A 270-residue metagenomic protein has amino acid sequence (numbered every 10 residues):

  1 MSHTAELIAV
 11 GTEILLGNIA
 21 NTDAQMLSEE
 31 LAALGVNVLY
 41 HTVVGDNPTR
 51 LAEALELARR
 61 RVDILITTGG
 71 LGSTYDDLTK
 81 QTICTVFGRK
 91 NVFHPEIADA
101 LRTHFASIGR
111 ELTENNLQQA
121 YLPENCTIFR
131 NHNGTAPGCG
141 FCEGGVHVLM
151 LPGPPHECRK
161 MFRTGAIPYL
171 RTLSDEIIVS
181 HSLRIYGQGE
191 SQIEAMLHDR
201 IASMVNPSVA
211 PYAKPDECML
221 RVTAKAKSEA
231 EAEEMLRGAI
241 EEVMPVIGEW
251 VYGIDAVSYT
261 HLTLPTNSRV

Functional and structural regions predicted by a protein language model:
T4-L34, Y40-H41: Glycine-rich phosphate/diphosphate-binding loop of Rossmann-like nucleotide-binding domains
V10-T12, T67-L71, Y75, P152: Glycine-rich beta-strand-to-loop/alpha-helix junction loops that act as flexible
Y40-R50: Short beta->alpha junction loops
R50-E53, R60, D77-L173: Proline/glycine-rich low-complexity loops and linkers
D63: Conserved acidic residues
C142-E143, H147-D216, R221-T223, E231-L236: Accessory alpha-helical/coil subdomains and C-terminal extensions that flank or cap enzyme catalytic cores
L236, I240-Y259: Long, charged amphipathic helices and adjacent flexible linkers at domain junctions
T260-T266: Conserved small/polar residues in nucleotide/adenosyl-binding loops
